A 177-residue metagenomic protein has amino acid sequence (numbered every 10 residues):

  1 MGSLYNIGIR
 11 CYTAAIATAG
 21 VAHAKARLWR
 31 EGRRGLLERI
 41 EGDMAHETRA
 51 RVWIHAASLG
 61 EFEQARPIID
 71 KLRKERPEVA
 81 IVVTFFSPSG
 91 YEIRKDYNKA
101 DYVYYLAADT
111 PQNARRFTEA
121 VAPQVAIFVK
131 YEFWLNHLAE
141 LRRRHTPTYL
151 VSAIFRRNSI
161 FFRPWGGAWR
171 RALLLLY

Functional and structural regions predicted by a protein language model:
S3-R10, A14-A17, V21: Low-complexity, intrinsically disordered, cysteine-poor segments enriched in small/polar and charged residues
A17, V21-Y177: Active-site and donor-binding regions of nucleotide-sugar-utilizing enzymes
